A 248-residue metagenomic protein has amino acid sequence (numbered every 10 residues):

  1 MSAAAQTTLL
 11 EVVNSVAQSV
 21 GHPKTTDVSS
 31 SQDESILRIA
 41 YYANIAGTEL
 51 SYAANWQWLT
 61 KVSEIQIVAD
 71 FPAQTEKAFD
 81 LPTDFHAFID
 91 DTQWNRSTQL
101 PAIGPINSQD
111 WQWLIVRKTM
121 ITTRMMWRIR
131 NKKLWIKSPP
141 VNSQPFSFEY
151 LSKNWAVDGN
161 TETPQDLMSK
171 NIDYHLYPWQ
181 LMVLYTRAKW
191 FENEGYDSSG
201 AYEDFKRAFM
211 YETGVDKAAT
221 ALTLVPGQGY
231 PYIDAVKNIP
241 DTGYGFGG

Functional and structural regions predicted by a protein language model:
M1-G248: Glycine-enriched, solvent-exposed interface loops adjoining structured elements
